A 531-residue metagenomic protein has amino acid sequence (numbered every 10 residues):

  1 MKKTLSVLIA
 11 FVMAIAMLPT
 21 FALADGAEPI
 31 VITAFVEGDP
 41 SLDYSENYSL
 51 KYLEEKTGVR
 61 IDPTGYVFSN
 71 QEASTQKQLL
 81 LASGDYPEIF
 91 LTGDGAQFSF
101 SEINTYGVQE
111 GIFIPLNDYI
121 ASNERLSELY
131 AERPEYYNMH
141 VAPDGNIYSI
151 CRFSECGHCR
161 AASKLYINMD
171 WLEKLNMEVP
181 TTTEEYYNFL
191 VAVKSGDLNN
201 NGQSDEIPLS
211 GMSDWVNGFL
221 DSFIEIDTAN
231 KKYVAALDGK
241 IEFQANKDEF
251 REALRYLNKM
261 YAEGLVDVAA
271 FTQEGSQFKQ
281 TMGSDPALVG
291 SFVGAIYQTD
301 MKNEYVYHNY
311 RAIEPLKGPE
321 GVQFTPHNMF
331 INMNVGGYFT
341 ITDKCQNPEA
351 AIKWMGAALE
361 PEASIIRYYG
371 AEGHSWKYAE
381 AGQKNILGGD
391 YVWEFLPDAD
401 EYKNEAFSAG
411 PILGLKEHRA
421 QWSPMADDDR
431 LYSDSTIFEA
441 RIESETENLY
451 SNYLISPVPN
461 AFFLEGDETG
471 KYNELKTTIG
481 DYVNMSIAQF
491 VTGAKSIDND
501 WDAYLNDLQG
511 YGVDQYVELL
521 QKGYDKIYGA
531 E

Functional and structural regions predicted by a protein language model:
M1-I9: Positively charged n-region of N-terminal signal peptides that target proteins for export
S6, P19-Y186, G218-V234, I241-A245 (+1 more regions): Conserved N-terminal structural module of periplasmic/extracytoplasmic solute-binding proteins
I9, M13-M17: Hydrophobic core
E28-I32, T57-D62, S83-E88, E110-I114 (+6 more regions): Loop/turn elements at helix/coil->beta-strand transitions in domains of secreted/extracellular proteins
E37, E362-M485, Q489: Conserved small-residue motifs centered on glycine
F98-T105, K194-Q203, W215-S222, V289-G294 (+3 more regions): Secretory-pathway/luminal and periplasmic proteins that interact with or process carbohydrate-rich
N117, A142-N217, A235-S284, F339-W376 (+2 more regions): Helix-loop-helix "hinge/cap" segment bordering the ligand-binding cleft or interdomain interface
M212-Y233, N258-S423: Extracytoplasmic/periplasmic substrate-binding proteins
